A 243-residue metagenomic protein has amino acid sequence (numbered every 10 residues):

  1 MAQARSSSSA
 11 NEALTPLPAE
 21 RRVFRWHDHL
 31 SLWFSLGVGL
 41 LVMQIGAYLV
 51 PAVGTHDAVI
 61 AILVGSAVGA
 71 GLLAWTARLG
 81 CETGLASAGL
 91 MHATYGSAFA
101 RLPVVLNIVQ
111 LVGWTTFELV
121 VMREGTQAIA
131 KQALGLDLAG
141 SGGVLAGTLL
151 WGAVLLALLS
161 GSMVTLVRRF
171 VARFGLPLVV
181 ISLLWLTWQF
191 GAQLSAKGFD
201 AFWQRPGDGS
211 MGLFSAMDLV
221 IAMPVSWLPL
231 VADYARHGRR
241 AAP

Functional and structural regions predicted by a protein language model:
M1-V59, Q193, G209-M217, R236-P243: Membrane-interface "cap" regions at the ends of multi-pass membrane proteins
E20-W26, S162-L176, S226-P243: Hydrophobic, small-residue-rich membrane helices and short re-entrant helix-turn-helix hairpins that build
I60, S97-I108, L138-G142, A241-P243: Membrane-interface alpha-helices at helix entry/exit sites of multi-pass transporters
A61-T94, V105-V120: Juxtamembrane transmembrane-helix boundary signature
I62-V64, G140-W151, G212-M223: Structural signature of hydrophobic alpha-helical transmembrane segments
A100-D137: Hydrophobic transmembrane alpha-helices that form the core helical bundles of multi-pass secondary transporters
L106, A146-F190: Membrane-interface loop-to-helix entry segments
L119, R123-Q127, L159, P177-R205 (+1 more regions): Hydrophobic alpha-helical segments and their helix-loop junctions in multi-pass secondary transporters
